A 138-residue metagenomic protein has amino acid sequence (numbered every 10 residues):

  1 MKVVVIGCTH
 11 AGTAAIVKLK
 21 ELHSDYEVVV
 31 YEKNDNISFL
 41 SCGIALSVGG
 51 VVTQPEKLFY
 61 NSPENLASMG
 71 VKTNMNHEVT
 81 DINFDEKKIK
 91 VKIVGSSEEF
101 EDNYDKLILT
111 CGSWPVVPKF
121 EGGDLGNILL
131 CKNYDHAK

Functional and structural regions predicted by a protein language model:
M1-K72, K138: Beta1-alpha1 glycine-rich phosphate/pyrophosphate-binding loop at the start of Rossmann-like nucleotide-binding domains
M1-V4, F59, P63-K138: FAD-binding core/adjacent interface of flavoenzyme oxidoreductases
